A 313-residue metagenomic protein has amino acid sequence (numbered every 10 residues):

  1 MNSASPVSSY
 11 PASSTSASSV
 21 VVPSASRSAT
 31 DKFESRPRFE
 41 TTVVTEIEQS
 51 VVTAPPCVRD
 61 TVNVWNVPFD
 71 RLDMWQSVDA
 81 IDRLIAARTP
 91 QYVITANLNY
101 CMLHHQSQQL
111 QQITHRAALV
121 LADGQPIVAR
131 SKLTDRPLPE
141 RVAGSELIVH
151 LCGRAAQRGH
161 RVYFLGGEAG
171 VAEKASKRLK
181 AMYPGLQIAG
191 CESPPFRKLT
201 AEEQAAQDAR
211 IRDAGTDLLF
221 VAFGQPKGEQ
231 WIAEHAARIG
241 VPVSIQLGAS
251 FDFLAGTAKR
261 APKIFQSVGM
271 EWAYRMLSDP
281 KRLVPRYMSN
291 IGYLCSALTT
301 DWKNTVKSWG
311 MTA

Functional and structural regions predicted by a protein language model:
N2-P6, A25-R27, D31, R36-E146: N-terminal nucleotide/polyanion-binding subdomain common to many enzyme families
N97-C101, F223-G228, S250-F251: Short glycine-rich anion-binding loops that position phosphate/pyrophosphate groups of nucleotides and phosphorylated
V128-S131, R260-A313: A transmembrane-helix-recognition feature enriched in membrane-embedded lipid enzymes and envelope glyco-/phospholipid
S131-A214: Conserved beta-alpha
R141-V142, E146, H150, A189 (+1 more regions): Short, acidic/small-residue loops that bind anionic groups at enzyme active sites
S176, E229-R238: Short Gly/Thr/Asp-enriched flexible loops that form oxyanion-binding sites at enzyme active sites
S193-T200, P242-S278: Short, flexible loop segments at boundaries between secondary-structure elements
I211, G215-Q225, V241: Proline-aspartate-enriched helix->loop->beta-strand connector
